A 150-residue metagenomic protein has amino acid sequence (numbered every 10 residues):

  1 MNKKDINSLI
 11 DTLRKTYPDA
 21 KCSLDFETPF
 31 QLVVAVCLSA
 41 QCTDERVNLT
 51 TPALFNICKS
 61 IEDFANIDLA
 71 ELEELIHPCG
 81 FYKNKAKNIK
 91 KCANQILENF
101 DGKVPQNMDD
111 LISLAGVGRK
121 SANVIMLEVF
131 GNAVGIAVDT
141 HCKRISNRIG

Functional and structural regions predicted by a protein language model:
M1-M108: N-terminal polyanion-binding entry modules of DNA glycosylases/AP lyases and select other DNA-binding proteins
V33-L38, I89, A93, P105-I149: Catalytic DNA-binding helix-loop module of base-excision-repair DNA glycosylases/AP lyases
